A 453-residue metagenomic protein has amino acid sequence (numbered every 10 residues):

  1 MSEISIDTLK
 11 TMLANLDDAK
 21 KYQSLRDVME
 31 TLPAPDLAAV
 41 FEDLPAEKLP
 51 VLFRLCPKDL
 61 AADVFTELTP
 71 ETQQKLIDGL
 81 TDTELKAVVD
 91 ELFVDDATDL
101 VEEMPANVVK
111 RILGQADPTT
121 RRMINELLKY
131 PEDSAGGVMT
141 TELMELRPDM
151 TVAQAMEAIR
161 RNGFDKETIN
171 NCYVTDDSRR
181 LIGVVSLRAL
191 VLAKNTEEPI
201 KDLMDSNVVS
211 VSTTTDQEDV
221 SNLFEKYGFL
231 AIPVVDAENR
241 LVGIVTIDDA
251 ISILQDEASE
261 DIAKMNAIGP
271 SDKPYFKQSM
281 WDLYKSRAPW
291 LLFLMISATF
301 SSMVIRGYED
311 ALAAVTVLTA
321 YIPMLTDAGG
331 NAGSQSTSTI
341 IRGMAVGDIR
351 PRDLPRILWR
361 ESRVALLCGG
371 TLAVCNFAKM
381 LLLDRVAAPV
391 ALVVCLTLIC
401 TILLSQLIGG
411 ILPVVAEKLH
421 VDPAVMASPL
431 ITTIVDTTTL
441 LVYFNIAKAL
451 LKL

Functional and structural regions predicted by a protein language model:
M1-G269: Hydrophobic packing positions in regular secondary-structure scaffolds
P50, L440-L441: Generic intrinsically disordered, low-complexity segments enriched for polar/acidic and small residues
D149, A258-L407, I411-I434, V442-L453: Alpha-helical transmembrane segments and their membrane-interface boundaries that form or gate the permeation pathway
Q154-E157, I434, T438: Extended alpha-helical regions
A237, D249-A250, A328, P423 (+1 more regions): Generic detector of well-ordered alpha-helical packing
